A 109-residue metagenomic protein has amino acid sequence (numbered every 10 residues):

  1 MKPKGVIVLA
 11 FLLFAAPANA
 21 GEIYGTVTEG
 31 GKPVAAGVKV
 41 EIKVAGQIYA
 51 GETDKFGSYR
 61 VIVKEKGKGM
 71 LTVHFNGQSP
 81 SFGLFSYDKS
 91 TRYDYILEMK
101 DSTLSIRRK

Functional and structural regions predicted by a protein language model:
M1-I7: Bacterial N-terminal signal peptides that target proteins for export
L12-E22, K100-K109: Beta-strand-rich domain onsets/edges
A20-G21, A45-Q47: Short, small/polar residue-rich loop motifs at catalytic or cofactor-binding pockets
Y24-A35: Structural motif
G46-S58: Short, acidic Ser/Thr/Gly-rich low-complexity loop/linker segments typical of extracellular and cell-surface proteins
S58-K64: Exposed aromatic-hydrophobic patches
K68, T72-T91: A short, solvent-exposed loop/turn motif at the edges and junctions of modular extracellular/periplasmic domains
F85-K109: Extracellular beta-sheet/turn segments enriched in Thr/Pro/Gly and aliphatic residues
